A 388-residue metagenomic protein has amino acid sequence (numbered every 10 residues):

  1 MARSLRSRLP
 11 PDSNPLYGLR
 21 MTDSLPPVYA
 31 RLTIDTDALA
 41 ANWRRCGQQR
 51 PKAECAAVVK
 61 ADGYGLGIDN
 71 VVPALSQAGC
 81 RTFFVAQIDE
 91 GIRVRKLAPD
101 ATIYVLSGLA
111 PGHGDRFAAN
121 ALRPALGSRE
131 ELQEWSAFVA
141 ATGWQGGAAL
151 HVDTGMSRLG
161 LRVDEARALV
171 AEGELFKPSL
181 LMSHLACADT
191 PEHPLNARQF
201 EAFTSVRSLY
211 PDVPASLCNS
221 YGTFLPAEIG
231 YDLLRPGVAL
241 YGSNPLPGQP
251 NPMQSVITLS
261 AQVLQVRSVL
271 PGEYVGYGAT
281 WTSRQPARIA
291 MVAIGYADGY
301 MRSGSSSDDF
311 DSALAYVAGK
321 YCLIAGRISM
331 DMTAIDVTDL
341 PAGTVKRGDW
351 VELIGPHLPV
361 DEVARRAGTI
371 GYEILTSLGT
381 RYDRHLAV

Functional and structural regions predicted by a protein language model:
M1-R20: N-terminal amphipathic/basic-hydrophobic helices that include classical n-h-c signal peptides and signal-anchor
A2-R3, F83, L175, L340: Residues at the start of alpha-helices and the adjacent loop-to-helix junctions
Y17-W43, E90, L109-P111, S128-E134 (+4 more regions): Active-site anion/phosphate-binding pocket segments in diverse small-molecule metabolic enzymes
D23-P26, A30-I34, A38-A41, P51-S216 (+1 more regions): Active-site-proximal beta-alpha core segment in soluble small-molecule metabolic enzymes
G47: N-terminal nucleotide-binding beta1-loop-alpha1 segment
